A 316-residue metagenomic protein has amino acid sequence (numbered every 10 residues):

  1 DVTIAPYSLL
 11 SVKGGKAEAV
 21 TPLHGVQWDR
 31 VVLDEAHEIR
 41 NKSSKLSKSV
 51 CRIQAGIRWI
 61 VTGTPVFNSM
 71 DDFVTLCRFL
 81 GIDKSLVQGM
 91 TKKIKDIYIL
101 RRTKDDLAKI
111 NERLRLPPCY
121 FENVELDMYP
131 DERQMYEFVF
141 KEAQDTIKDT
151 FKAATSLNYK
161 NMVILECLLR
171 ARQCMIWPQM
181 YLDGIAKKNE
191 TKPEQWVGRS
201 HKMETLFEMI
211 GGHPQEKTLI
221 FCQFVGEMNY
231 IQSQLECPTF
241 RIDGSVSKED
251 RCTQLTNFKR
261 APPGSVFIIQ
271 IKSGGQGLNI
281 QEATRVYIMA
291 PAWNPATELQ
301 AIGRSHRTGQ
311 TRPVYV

Functional and structural regions predicted by a protein language model:
D1-V2, W28-R30, G56-W59, K217 (+1 more regions): Loop/turn-to-beta-strand initiation segments
D1-V20, L206: Conserved helicase/translocase P-loop NTPase motor core
I4-A5, L9, H24, K45-A55 (+2 more regions): Inter-lobe coupling linker of SF2 helicases/translocases
P6-L9, E35, V61-P65, T103 (+2 more regions): A short beta-strand-to-loop transition that corresponds to the Sensor-1 phosphate-sensing loop of AAA+ P-loop ATPases
P22-I60: SF2 helicase catalytic motif II
L23-G25, C51-G56, F67, G211-H213 (+2 more regions): Conserved catalytic network of the ASCE P-loop NTPase/AAA+ motor domain
I53-V87, A108-A143, V266-V316: SF2 helicase/translocase ATPase core recognition
E112-E132, A154-L278: Conserved Helicase C-terminal RecA-like lobe
